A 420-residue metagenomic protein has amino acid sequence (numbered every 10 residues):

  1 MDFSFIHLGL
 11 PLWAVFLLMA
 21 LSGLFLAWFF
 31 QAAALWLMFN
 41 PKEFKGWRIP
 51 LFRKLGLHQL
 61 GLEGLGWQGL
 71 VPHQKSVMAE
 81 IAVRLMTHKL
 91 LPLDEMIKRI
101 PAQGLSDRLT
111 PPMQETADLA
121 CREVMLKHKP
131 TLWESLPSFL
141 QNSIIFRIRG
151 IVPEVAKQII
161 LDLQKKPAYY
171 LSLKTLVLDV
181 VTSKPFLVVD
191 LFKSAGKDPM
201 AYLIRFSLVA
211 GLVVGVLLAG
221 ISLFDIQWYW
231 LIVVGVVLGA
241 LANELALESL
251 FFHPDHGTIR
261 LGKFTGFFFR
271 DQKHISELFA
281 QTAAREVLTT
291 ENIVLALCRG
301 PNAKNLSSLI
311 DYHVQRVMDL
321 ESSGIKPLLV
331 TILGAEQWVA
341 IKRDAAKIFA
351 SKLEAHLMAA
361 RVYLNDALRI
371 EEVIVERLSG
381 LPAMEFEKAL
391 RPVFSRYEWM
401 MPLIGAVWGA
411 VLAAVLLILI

Functional and structural regions predicted by a protein language model:
D2, L419-I420: C-terminal end-of-chain micro-motif
D2-G196, W230, L241-V393: Large intracellular
L10-G23, F186-V237, G380, M384-L419: Transmembrane alpha-helical segments and their cytosolic interface motifs in multi-pass membrane proteins
